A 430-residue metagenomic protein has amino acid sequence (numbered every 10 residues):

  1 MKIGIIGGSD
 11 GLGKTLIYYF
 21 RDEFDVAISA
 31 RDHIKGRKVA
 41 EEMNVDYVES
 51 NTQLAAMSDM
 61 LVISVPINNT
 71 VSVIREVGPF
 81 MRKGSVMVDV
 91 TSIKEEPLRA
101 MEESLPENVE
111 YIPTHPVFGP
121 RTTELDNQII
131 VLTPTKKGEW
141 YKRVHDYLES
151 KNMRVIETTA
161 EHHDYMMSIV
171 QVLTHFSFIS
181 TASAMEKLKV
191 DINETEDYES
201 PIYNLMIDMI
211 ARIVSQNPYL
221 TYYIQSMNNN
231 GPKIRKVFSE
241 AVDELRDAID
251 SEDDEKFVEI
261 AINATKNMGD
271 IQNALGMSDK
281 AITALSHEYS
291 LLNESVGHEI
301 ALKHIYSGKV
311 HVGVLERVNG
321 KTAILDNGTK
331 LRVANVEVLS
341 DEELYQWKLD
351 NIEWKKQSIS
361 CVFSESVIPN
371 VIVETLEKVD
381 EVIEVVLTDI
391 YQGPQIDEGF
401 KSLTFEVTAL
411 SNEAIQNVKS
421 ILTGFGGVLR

Functional and structural regions predicted by a protein language model:
M1, Y345-R430: A carboxyl-terminal module marker
M1-N44: NAD(P)+-binding Rossmann beta1-loop-alpha1 motif at the extreme N-terminus of oxidoreductases
Q53-A100: Rossmann-fold NAD(P) dinucleotide-binding segment
K94, M101-A160, D164-M167: Rossmann-fold dinucleotide-binding core
H163-L188, E196-V214: Active-site-proximal catalytic alpha-helix in oxidoreductases
E194-L275: Interdomain hinge/lid region at the active-site interface of Rossmann-like NAD(P)-dependent oxidoreductases
K309-V318: Short beta-strand-centered aromatic/proline hotspots
K321-F363: C-terminal, non-catalytic macromolecule-binding modules
